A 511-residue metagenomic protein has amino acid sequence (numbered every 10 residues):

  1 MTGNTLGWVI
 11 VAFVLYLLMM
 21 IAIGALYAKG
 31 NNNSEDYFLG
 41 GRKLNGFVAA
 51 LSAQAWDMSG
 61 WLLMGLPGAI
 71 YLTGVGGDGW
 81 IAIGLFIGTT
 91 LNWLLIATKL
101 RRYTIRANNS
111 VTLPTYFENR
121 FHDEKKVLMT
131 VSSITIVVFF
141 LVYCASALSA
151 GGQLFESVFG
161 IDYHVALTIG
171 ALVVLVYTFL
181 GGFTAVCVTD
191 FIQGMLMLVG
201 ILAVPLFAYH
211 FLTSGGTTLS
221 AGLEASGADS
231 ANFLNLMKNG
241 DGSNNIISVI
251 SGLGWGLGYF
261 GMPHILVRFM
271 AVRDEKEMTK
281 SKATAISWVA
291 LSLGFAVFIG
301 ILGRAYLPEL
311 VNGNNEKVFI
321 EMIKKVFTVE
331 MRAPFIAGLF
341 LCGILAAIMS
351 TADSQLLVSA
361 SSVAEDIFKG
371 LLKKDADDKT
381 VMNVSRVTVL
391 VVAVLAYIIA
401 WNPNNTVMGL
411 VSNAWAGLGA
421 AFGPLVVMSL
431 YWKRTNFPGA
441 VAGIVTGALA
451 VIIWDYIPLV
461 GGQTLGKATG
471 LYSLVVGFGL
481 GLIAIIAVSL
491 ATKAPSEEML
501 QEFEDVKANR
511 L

Functional and structural regions predicted by a protein language model:
M1-G24, F437-L511: A generic transmembrane alpha-helix motif of multi-pass inner-membrane proteins
M1-M64, T178-G181, L206: Membrane-interface "cap" regions at the ends of multi-pass membrane proteins
T2-L6, R42-L44, V48, G65-G84 (+5 more regions): Loop-to-helix junctions at membrane interfaces in multi-pass transport proteins
T5-L17, D78-L91, N245-G254, L341-G343 (+2 more regions): Alpha-helical transmembrane segments
L17-M20, W56, L85-T89, I136-V137 (+10 more regions): Residue-level recognition of pore/gate-forming positions within transmembrane alpha-helices of multi-pass
N33-F38, I105-N109, G216-G222, G409 (+1 more regions): Short, Lys/Arg-enriched, Gly/Pro-containing loop segments at transmembrane-helix junctions of multi-pass membrane
A69-L180, V267-S412, R510-L511: Helix-loop-helix junctions that connect adjacent transmembrane helices in secondary transporters/permeases, recognized
G181-D190, L430-A442: Membrane-helix interface "capping/anchor" motifs
